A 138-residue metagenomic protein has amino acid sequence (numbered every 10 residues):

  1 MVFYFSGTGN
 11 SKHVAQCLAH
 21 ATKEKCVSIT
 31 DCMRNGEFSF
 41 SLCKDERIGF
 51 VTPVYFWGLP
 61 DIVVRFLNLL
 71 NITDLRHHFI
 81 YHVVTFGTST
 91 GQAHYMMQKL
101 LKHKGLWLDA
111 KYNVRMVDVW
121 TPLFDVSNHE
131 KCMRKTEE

Functional and structural regions predicted by a protein language model:
V2, S6-E138: FMN-binding flavodoxin-like domain, especially the glycine-rich phosphate-binding loop
